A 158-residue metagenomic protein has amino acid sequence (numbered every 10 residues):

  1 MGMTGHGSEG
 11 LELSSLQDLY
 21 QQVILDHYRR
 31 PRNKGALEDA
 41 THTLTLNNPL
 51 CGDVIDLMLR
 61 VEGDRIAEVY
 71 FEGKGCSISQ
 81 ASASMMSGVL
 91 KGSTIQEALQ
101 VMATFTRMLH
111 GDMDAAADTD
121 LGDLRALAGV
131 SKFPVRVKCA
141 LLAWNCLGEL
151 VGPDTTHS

Functional and structural regions predicted by a protein language model:
G2-E38, S93-S158: C-terminal binding/interaction regions
R30-G73: Structured beta-strand/loop patches that form or line metal/cofactor-binding pockets in enzymes
I55, S84, K138: Active-site phosphate/pyrophosphate-handling residues
G73-Q80: Short, thiol/selenol-centered motifs that function as redox-active sites or metal-ligating centers
Q80-A81, Q100: Alpha-helical macromolecular-interaction surfaces
S82-T94: Alpha-helical support elements that line or immediately flank enzyme active sites and cofactor-binding pockets
